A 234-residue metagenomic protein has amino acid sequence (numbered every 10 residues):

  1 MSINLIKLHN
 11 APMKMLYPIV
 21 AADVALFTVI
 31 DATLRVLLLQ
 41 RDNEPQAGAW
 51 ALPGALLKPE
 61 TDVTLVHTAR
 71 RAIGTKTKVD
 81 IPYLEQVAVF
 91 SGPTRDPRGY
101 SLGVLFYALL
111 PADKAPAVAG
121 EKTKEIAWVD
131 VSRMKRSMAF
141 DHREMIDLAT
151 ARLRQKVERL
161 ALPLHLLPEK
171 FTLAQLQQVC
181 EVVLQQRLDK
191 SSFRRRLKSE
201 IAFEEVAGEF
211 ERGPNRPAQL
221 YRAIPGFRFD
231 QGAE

Functional and structural regions predicted by a protein language model:
M1-H9: Short, intrinsically disordered or compositionally biased N-terminal tails of bacterial proteins
P12-V36, K58: Conserved N-terminal beta-strand and adjoining loop/helix that marks the start of the Nudix/MutT-like hydrolase domain
P18-A22, P59, V66-R70, G74-A117 (+2 more regions): Active-site segment of metal-dependent pyrophosphate-handling enzymes, primarily the Nudix hydrolase catalytic core
T33-V79, S91, Q155-Q178: Conserved Nudix-box catalytic region and its N-terminal flanking loop in Nudix hydrolases and closely related
A55, L105-A108, A117-L153, L166-A174 (+2 more regions): NUDIX/MutT-family hydrolases
Q178-R187: Short helix-coil junctions and helix-kink-helix linkers
Q186-P214: Positively charged, solvent-exposed patches that mediate nucleic-acid binding
E205-E234: Long, intrinsically disordered, low-complexity Ser/Thr/Pro-rich regulatory/activation regions of nuclear proteins
